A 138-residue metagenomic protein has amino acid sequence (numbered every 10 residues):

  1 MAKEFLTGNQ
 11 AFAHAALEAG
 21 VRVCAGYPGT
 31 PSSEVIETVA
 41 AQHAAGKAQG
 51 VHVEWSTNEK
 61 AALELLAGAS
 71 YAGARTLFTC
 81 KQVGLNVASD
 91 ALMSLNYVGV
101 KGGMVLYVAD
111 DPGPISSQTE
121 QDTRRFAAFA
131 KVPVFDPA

Functional and structural regions predicted by a protein language model:
M1-P137: Thiamine diphosphate
